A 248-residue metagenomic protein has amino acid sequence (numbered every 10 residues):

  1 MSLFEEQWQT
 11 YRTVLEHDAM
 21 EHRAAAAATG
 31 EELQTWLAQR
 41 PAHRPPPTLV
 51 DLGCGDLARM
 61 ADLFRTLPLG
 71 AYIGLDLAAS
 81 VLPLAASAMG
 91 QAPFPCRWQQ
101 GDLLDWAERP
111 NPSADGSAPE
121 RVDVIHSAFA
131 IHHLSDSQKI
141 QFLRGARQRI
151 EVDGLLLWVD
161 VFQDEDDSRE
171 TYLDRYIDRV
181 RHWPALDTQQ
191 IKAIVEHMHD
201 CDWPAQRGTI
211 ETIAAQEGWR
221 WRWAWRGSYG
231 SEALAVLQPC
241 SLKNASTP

Functional and structural regions predicted by a protein language model:
M1-A42, A58: Conserved class I S-adenosyl-L-methionine
V50, L57-W106: Class I SAM-dependent methyltransferase SAM/SAH-binding core
D105-P119: Short conserved loop adjoining the S-adenosyl-L-methionine
H126: A conserved beta-strand element that flanks and buttresses the S-adenosyl-L-methionine
F129-A130: Short catalytic micro-motifs in class I SAM-dependent methyltransferases
I140-V152: A short glycine-rich, Lys/Arg-flanked "PGG" loop and its adjoining helix->strand segment in the class I
V159-I213: C-terminal alpha-helical "lid/dimerization" subdomain adjacent to the S-adenosyl-L-methionine
E217-W219, W223-P248: Core SAM-dependent methyltransferase catalytic element
